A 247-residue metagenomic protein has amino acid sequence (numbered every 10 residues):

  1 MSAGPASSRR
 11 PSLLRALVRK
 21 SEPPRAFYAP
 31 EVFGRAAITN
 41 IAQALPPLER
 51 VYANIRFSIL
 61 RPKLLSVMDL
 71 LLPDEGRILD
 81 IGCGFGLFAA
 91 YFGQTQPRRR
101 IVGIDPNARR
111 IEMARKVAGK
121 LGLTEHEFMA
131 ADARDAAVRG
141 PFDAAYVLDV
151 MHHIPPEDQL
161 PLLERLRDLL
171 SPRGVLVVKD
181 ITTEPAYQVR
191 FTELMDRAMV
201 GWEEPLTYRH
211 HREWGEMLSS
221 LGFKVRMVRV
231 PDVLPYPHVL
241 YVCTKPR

Functional and structural regions predicted by a protein language model:
S2-L48: N-terminal, positively charged/glycine-rich alpha-helical extensions of SAM-dependent methyltransferases
A42-L60: Class I SAM-dependent methyltransferase Rossmann-like catalytic core, especially the SAM/SAH-binding loop
F57-E75: Conserved alpha-helix/loop element of class I SAM-dependent methyltransferases that forms part of the SAM/SAH-binding
E75-G84: Conserved class I S-adenosyl-L-methionine
L87, Y91-T124, M129-R134: Class I SAM-dependent methyltransferase SAM/SAH-binding core
Y146: A conserved beta-strand element that flanks and buttresses the S-adenosyl-L-methionine
L160-P172: A short glycine-rich, Lys/Arg-flanked "PGG" loop and its adjoining helix->strand segment in the class I
K179-L221, M227-V233: C-terminal alpha-helical "lid/dimerization" subdomain adjacent to the S-adenosyl-L-methionine
